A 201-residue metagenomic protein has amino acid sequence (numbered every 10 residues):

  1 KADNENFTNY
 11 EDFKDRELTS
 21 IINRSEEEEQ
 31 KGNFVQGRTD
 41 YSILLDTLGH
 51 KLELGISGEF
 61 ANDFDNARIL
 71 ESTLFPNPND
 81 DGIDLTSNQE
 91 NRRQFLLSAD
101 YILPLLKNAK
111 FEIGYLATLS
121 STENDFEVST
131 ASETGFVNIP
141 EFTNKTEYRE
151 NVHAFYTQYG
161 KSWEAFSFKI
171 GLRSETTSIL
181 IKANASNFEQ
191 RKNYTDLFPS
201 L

Functional and structural regions predicted by a protein language model:
K1-S200: Primarily recognizes Gram-negative and organellar outer-membrane beta-barrels
